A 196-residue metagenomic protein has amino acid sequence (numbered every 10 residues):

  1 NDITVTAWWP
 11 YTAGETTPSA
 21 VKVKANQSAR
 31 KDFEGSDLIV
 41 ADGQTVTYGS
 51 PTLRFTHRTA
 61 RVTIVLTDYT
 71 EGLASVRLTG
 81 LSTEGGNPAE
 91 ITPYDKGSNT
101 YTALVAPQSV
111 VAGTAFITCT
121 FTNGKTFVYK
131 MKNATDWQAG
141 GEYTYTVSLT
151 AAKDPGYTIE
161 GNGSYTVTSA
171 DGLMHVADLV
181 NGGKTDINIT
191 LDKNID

Functional and structural regions predicted by a protein language model:
N1, G85-S98, M131-K132: Short, surface-exposed loop motifs enriched in S/T, G, D/E and P with embedded aromatic residues
N1-T70, Y101, V105-P107, K130-M131 (+3 more regions): Short, low-hydrophobicity acidic/polar segments
I3-V5, V111-I117: Exposed beta-strand face motif in extracellular beta-rich ectodomains
W9, C119-F121: Conserved structural position at the C-terminal beta-strand of extracellular beta-sandwich adhesion modules
T70-Y94: Short, ordered, surface-exposed loop/turn motifs in non-cytosolic proteins
P93-A112: Intrinsically disordered, low-complexity segments enriched in Gly and acidic/Ser/Thr residues that form flexible
N123-F127: Short, exposed coil/turn segments at beta-strand boundaries within extracellular/luminal domains
K153-D196: Surface-exposed repetitive/solenoidal architectures
